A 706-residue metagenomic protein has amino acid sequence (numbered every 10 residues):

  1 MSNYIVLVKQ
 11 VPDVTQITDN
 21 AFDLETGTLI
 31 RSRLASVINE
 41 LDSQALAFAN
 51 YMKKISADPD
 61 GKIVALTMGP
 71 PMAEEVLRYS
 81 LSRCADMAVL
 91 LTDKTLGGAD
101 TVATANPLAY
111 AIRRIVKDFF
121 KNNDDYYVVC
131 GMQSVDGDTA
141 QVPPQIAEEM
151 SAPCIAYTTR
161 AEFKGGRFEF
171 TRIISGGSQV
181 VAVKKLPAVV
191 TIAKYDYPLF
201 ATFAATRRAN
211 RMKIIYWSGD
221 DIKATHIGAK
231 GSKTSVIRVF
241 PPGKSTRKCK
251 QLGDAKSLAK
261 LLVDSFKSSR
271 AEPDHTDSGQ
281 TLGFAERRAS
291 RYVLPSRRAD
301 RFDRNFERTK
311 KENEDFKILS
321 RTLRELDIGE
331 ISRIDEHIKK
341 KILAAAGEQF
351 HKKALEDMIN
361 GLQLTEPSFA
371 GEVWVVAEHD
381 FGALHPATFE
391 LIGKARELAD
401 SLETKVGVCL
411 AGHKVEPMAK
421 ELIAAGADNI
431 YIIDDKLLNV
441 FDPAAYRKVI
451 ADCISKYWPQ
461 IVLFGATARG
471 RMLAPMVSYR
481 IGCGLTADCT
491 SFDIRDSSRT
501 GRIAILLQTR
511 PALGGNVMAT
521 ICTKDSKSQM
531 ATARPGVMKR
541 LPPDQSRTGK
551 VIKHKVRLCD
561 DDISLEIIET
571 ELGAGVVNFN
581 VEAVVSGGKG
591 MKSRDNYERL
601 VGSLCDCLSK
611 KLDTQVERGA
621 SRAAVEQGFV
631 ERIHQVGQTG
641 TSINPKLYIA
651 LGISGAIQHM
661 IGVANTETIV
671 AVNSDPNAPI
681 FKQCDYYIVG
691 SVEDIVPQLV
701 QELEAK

Functional and structural regions predicted by a protein language model:
M1-K706: N-terminal glycine-rich FAD/FM-binding segment characteristic of electron-transfer flavoproteins
